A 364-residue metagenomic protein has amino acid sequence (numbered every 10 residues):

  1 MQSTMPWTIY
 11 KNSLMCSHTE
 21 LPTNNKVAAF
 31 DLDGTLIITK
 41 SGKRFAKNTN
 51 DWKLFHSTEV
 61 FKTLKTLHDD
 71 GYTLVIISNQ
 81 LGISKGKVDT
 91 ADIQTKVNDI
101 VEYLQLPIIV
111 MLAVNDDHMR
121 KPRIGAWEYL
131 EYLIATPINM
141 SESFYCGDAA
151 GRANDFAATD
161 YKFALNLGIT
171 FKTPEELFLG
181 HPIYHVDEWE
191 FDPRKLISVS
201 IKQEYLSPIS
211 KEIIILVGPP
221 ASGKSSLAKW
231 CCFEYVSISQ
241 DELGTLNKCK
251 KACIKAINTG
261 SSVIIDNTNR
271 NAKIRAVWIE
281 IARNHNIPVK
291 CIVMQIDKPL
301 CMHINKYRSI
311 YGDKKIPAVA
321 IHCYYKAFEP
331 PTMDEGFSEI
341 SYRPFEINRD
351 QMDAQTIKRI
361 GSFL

Functional and structural regions predicted by a protein language model:
M1-L32, K40, A158, L177-I213: Non-catalytic pre-domain segments flanking phosphatase-related domains
S17, K43-V75, I83-N98, R120-I124: Short, acidic loop-to-helix structural element flanking the phosphoryl-transfer center in phosphate-processing enzymes
L74, Q80-L112, E131-A135: Substrate-recognition/cap helix-loop segment adjacent to the acidic, metal-dependent catalytic center of Asp-based
Y103-M119, I292-D297: A short, structured active-site edge motif that brings together acidic residues
I109, D117-L179, I183-R194, W230 (+2 more regions): Conserved GTP-binding G-domain of TRAFAC-class P-loop NTPases and closely related GTPase folds
I213-C232: Glycine-rich phosphate-binding P-loop
S226-V277: Conserved substrate/cofactor phosphate-moiety recognition/catalytic segment in nucleotide-dependent phosphotransferases
H285-I304: Conserved phosphate-donor/acceptor-positioning beta-strand/loop module used by diverse small-molecule
